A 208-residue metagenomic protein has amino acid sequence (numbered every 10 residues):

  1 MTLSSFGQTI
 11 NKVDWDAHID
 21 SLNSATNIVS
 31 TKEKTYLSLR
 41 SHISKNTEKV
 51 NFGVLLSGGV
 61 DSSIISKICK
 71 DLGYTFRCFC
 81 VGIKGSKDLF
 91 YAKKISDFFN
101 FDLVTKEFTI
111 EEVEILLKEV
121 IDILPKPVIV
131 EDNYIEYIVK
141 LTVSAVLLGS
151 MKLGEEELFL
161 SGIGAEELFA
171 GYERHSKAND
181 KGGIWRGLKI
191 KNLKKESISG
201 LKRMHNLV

Functional and structural regions predicted by a protein language model:
M1-T26, V146-L147: N-terminal glutamine amidotransferase
A25-V208: ATP-dependent adenylate-handling active sites, centered on carboxylate activation for C-N bond formation
